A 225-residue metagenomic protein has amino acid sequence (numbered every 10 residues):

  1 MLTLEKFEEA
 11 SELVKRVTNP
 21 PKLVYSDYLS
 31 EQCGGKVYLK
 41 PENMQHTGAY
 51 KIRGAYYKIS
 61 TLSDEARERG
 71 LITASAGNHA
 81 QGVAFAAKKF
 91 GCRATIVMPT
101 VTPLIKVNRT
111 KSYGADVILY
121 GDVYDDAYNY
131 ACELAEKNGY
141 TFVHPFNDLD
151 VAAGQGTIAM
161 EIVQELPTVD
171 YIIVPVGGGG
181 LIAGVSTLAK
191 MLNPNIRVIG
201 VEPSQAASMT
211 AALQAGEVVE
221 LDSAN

Functional and structural regions predicted by a protein language model:
M1-N225: PLP-dependent amino-acid enzyme catalytic core
